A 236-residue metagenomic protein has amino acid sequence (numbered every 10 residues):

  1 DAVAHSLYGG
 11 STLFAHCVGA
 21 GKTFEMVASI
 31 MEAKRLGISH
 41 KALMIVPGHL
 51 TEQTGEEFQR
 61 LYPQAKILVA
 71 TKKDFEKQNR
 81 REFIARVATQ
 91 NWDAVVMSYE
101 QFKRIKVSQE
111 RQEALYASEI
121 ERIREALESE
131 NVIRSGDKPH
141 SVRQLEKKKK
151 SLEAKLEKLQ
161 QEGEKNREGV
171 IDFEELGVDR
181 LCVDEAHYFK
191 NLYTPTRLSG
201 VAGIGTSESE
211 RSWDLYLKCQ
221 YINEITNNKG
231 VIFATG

Functional and structural regions predicted by a protein language model:
D1, A20-E25, S29-C219: SF2 helicase/translocase NTPase motor core, specifically the RecA-like lobe 1 inter-motif segment between Walker
D1-G10: N-terminal pre-P-loop "Q-motif" helix
G9, S39, W92, N228-K229: Short, high-confidence coil segments that cap the C-terminus of an alpha-helix and link into the following beta-strand
T12, D179, K229: Residue-level detector of short, conserved catalytic/binding motifs and their immediate flanks
T12-C17, L43, I232: Short hydrophobic/aromatic beta-strand immediately N-terminal to the Walker A/P-loop
V18, E185-H187, L215, T226-G236: Conserved helicase ATPase motor motifs in RecA-like P-loop NTPase domains
I222-N223: Thiamine diphosphate
